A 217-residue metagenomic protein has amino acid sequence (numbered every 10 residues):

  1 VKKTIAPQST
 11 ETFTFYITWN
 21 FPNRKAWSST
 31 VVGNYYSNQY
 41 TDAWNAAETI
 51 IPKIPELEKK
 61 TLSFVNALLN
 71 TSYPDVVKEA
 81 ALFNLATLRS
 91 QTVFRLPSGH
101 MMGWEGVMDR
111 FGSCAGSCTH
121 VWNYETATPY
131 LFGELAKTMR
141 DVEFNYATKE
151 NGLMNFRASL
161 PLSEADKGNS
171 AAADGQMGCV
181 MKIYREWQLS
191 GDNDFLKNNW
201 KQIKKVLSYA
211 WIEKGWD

Functional and structural regions predicted by a protein language model:
K2, S9, F13-T14, N20 (+2 more regions): Substrate-binding groove/exosite segments of carbohydrate-active enzymes
W19-W27: Short, Lys/Arg- and Gly-enriched loop/turn segments at beta-strand edges
S28-S29, G33: Short linear sequence motifs
